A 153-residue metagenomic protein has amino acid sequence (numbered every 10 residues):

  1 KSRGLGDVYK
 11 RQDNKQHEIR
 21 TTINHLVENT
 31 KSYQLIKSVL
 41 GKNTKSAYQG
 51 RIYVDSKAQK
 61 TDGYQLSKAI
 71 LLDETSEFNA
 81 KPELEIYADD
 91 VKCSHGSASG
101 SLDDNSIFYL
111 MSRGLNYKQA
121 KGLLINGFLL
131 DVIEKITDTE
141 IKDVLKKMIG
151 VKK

Functional and structural regions predicted by a protein language model:
K1-Y9: Single conserved hydrophobic/aromatic residue that forms the stacking wall/gate of nucleotide- or nucleobase-binding
K10-R11, I19-K31, I36-L40: A glycine- and small/hydrophobic-rich beta-loop-beta segment that serves as a flexible "lid/hinge" or phosphate-binding
Q16-T22, K31-Y33, K45-R51, E83: Detector for repetitive beta-architecture
N24-L26, D55, Y87: Feature marks extracellular polysaccharide-active and adherence modules
G41-S46, A58-K60: Extended C-terminal subregions enriched in glycine
S67-D73: Acidic, glycine/proline-rich low-complexity segments that act as flexible tails and inter-domain linkers
F78-K135: Amphipathic, heptad-repeat alpha-helical segments used for oligomerization and assembly
I136-K153: Long, compositionally biased
